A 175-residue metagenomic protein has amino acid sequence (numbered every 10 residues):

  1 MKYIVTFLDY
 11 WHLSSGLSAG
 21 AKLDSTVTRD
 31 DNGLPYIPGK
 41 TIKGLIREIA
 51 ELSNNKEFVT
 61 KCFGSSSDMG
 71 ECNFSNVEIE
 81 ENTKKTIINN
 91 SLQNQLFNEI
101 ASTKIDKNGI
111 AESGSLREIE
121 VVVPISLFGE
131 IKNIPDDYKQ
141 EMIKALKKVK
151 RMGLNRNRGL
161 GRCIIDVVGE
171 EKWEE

Functional and structural regions predicted by a protein language model:
M1-E175: Small/polar/charged residue-enriched interaction surfaces, especially the RNA/DNA-contacting tracks of RNP/CRISPR
